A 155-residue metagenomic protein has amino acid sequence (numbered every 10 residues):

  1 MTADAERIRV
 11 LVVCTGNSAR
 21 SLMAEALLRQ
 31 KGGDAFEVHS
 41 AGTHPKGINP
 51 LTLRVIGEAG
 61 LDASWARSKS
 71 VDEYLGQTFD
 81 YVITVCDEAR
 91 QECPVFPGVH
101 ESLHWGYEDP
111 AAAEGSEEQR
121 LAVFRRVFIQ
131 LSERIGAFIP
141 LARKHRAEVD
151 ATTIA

Functional and structural regions predicted by a protein language model:
M1-E6, A151-A155: Basic/polar N-terminal segments that are highly enriched at the extreme N-terminus, encompassing both cleavable
T2-E73: Conserved active-site segments centered on acidic
N17, I56, V82-I83, L131: Conserved small-residue
S18, D87-R90: Short glycine-rich anion-binding loops that position phosphate/pyrophosphate groups of nucleotides and phosphorylated
G76-T78: Alpha-helix C-terminal capping/helix-to-coil transition sites in glycosyltransferase folds
T84-V85, H104: Redox-cofactor binding/interface segments in oxidoreductases and associated redox assembly factors
R90-A155: Phosphate-binding/catalytic loops
